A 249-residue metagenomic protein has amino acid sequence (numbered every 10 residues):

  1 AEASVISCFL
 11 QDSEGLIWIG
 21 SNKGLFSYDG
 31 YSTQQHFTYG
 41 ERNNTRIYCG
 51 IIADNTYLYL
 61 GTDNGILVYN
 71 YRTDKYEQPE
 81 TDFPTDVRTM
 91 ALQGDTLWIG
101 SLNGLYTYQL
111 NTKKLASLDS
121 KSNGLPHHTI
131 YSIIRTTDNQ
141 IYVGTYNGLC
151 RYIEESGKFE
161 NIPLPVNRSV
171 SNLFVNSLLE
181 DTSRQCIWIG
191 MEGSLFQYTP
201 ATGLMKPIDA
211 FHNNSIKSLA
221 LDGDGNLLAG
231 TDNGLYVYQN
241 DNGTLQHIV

Functional and structural regions predicted by a protein language model:
A1-V249: Carboxylate-rich, polar loop motifs that coordinate divalent cations or form catalytic acidic clusters
